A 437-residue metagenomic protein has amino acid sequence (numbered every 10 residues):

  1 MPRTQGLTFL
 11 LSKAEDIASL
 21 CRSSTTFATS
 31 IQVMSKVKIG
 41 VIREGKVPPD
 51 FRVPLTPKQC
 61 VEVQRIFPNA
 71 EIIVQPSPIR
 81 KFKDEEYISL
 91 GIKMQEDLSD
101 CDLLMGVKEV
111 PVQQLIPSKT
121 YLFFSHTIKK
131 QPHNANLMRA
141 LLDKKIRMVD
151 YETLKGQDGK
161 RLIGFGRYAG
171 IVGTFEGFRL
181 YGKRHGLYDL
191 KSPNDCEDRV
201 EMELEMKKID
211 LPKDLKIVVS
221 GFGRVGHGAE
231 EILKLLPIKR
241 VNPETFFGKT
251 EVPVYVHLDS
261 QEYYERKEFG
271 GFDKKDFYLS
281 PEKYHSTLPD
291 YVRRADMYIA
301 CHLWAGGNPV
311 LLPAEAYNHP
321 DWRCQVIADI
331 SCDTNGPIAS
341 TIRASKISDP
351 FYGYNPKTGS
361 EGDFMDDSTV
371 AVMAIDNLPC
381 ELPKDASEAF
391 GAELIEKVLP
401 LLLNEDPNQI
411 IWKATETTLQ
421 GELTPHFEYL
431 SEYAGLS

Functional and structural regions predicted by a protein language model:
M1-P2, L7-L11, E15-S35: N-terminal mitochondrial targeting presequence
S35-A140: An N-terminal-biased, well-structured beta-alpha scaffold segment characteristic of Rossmann-like dinucleotide-binding
R43-V74, K191-R294: Glycine-rich phosphate/diphosphate-binding loop of Rossmann-like nucleotide-binding domains
E86-D100, D259-W322, I375: A structured beta-alpha segment of the ubiquitous adenosine-cofactor-binding alpha/beta core
L103-H185: Phosphate/diphosphate ligand-binding glycine-rich loop within oxidoreductases
S118-L142, R147-V149, M297-P356: ADP-ribose/adenylate-binding Rossmann-like module
R147-L204, V326, I330-S437: Adenosine-phosphate binding glycine-rich loop
